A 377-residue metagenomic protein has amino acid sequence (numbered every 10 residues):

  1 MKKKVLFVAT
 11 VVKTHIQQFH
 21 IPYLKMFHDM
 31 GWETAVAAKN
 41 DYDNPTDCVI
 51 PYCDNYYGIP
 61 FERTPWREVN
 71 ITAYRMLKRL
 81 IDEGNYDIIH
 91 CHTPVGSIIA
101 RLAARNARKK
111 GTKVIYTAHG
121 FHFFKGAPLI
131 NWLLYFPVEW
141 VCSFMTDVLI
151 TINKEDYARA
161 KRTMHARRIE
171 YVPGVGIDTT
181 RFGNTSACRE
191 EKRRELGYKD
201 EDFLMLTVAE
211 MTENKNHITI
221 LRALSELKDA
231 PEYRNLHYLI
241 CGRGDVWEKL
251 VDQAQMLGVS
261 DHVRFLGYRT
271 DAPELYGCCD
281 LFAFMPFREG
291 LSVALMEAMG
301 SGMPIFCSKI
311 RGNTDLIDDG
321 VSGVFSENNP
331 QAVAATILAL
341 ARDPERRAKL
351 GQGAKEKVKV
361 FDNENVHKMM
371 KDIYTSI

Functional and structural regions predicted by a protein language model:
L6-V69, E155-T163, Y171: N-terminal strand-loop element at the rim of the active site of nucleotide-sugar-dependent glycosyltransferases
Q17-P22, F203-K228, D245-V251, Q331: A conserved mid-protein helix/loop that constitutes part of the nucleotide-sugar donor-binding site
Y57-G58, S143-C188: Donor nucleotide-sugar binding/catalytic pocket of nucleotide-sugar-dependent glycosyltransferases
M76, G183-Y198, D229: A short helix/loop element that forms part of the nucleotide-sugar donor recognition site in Leloir-type
R194, A332, A339, R346-V360 (+1 more regions): A short, well-ordered alpha-helix in the C-terminal region of glycosyltransferases
Y268, F287: Aromatic "clamp/platform" in nucleotide-sugar-dependent glycosyltransferases that forms part of the donor/acceptor
P304-C307, I317: Short hydrophobic beta-strand element within catalytic cores of glycosyltransferases and related nucleotide-activated
D319-G320, V324-Q331, A339-P344: Conserved acidic donor-binding segment of nucleotide-sugar-dependent glycosyltransferases
